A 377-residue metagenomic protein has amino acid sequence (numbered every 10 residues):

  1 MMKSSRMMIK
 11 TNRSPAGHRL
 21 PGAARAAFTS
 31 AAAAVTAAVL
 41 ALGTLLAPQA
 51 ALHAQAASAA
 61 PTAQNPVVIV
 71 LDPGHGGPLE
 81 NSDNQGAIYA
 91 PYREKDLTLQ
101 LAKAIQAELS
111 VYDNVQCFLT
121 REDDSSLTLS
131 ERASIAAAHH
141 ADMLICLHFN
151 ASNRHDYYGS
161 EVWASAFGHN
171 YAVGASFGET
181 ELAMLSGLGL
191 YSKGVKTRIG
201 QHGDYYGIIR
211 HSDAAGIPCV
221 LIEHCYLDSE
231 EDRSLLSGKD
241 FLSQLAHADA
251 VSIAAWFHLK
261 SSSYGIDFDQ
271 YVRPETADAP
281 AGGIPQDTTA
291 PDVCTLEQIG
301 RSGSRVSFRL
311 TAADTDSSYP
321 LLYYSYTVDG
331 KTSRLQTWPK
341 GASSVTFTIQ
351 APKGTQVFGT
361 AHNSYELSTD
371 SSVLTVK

Functional and structural regions predicted by a protein language model:
Q55-I135, H139, Y158, N170: Active-site histidine-acidic residue metal-binding/catalytic motifs, centered on HxH/HExxH-like signatures
V70, H139, C146-R154, W163 (+1 more regions): Active-site-adjacent mobile loop/cap segments within catalytic or ligand-binding domains
L259-G303: Short, compositionally biased P/S/T/A/G/V-rich stretches that sit at domain boundaries
D314-T327: Solvent-exposed loop/turn segments flanking beta-strands in beta-repeat/beta-sandwich domains
S333-A342: Short beta-strand segments within Ig-like beta-sandwich modules, predominantly Fibronectin type-III
F347-T355: Surface-exposed, short loops/turns at beta-strand junctions within beta-sandwich domains
L367-K377: Edge beta-strands of extracellular beta-sandwich domains
